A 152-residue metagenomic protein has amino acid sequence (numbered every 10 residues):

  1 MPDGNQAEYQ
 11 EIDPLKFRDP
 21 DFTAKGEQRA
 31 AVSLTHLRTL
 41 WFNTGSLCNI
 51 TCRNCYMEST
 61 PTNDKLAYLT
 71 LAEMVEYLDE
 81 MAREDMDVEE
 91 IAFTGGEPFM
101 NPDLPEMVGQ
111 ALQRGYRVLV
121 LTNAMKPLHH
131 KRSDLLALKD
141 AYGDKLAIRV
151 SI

Functional and structural regions predicted by a protein language model:
P2-G95, F99-S133, A137, A141: Conserved alpha-helical substructure of the radical SAM core
Y142-I152: Non-cysteine beta-strand/loop elements that form the S-adenosyl-L-methionine
